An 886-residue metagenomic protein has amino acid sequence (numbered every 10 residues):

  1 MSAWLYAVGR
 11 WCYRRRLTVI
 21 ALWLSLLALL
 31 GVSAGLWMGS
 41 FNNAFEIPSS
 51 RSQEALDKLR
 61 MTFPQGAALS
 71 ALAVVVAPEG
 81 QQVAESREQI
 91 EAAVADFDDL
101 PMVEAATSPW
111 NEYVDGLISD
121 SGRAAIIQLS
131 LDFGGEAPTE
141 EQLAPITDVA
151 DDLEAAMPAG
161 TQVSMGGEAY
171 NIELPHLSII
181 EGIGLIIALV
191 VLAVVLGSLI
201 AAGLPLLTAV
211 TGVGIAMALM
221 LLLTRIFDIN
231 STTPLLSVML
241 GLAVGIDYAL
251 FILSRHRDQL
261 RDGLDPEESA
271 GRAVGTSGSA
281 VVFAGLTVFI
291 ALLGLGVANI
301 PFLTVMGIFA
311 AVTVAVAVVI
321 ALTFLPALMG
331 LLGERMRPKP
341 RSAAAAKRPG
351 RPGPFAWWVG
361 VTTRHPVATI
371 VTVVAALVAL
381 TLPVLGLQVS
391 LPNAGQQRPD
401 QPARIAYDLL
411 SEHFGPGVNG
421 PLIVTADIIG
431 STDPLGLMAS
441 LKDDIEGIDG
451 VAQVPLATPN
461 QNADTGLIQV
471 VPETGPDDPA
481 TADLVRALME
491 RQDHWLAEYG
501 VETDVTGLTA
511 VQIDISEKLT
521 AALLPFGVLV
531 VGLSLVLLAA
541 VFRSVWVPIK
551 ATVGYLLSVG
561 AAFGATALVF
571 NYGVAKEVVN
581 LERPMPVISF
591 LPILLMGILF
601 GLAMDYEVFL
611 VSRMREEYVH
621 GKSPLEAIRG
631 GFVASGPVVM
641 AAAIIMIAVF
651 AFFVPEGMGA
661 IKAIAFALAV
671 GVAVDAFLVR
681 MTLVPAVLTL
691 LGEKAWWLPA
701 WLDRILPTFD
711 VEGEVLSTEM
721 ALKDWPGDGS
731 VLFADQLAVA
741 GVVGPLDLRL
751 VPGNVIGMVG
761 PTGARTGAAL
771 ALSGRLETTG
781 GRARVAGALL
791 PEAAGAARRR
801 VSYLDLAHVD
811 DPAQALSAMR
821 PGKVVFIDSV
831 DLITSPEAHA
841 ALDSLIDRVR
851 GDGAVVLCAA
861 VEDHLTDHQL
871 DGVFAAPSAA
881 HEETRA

Functional and structural regions predicted by a protein language model:
M1-G39, V103, G122, F133-V389 (+3 more regions): Membrane-embedded transmembrane helical bundles of large multi-pass transporters/channels
S49-S70, E79-S164, G386-K576, V608: Structured non-transmembrane domains adjacent to transmembrane bundles in polytopic membrane proteins
G184, I598, G757, G795-A813 (+2 more regions): ABC nucleotide-binding domain signature
T287, I833-D867: Conserved catalytic loops of ABC-family nucleotide-binding domains
A734-V751, G781: Conserved beta-strand
V742, G753-L776: Glycine-rich P-loop/Walker A and Walker A-like loops and their local beta1-loop-alpha1 context in P-loop NTPases
T778-L789, A797: Conserved ABC transporter NBD signature motif
D867-T884: A short helix-turn-beta junction within AAA+ P-loop NTPase domains corresponding to the substrate/partner-engaging
